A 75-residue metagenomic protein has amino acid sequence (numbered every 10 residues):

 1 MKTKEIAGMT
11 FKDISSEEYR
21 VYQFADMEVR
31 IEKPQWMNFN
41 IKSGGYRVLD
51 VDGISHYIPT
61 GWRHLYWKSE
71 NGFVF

Functional and structural regions predicted by a protein language model:
M1-F75: Eukaryotic intrinsically disordered, low-complexity regulatory linkers and tails enriched in Ser/Thr/Pro
